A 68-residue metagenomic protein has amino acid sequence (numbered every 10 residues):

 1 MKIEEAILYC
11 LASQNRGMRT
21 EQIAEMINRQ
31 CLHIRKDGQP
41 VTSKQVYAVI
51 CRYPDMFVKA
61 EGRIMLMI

Functional and structural regions predicted by a protein language model:
M1-E4, E21, I27-I68: Charged low-complexity interaction tracts in eukaryotic proteins
L11-R16: Short helix-capping/hinge SLiMs at alpha-helix to coil transitions
